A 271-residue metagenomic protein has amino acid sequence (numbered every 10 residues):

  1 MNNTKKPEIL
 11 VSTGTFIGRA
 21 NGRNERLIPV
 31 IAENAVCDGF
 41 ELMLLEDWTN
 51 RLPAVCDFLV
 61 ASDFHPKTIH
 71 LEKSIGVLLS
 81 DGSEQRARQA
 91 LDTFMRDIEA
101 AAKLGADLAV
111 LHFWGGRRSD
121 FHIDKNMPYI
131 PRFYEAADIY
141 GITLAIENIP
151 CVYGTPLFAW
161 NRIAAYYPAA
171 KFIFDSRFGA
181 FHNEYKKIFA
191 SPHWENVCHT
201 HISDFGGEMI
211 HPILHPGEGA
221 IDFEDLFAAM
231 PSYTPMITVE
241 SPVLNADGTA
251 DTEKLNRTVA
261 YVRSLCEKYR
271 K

Functional and structural regions predicted by a protein language model:
M1-L10, A20-E33, G105-A106, Y153 (+3 more regions): Histidine-acidic metal/acid-base catalytic patches
M1-R96, A102, K171, S264-K271: N-terminal pre-domain/capping segments
N2-N3, S80-F172, A180-F181, E253 (+1 more regions): Active-site acidic/histidine proton-transfer and metal-coordination neighborhood in alpha/beta enzyme cores
P7-T13, D38-L42, P66-L71, A109-L111 (+4 more regions): Hydrophobic faces of well-ordered beta-strands that scaffold small-molecule active sites in alpha/beta enzyme cores
S12-G18, M43-D47, L71-S74, W114-G116 (+4 more regions): Active-site beta-loop-alpha junctions enriched in small/polar residues
F16-I17, M43-L44, Q85-R86, F121-H122 (+3 more regions): A generic structural signal for short
N50, G76-V77, S119, T155 (+1 more regions): Short secondary-structure boundary/hinge segments and terminal tails
A61-K73, P128-Y140, Y167, F223-F227: Alpha-helix-loop-beta-strand connector modules within alpha/beta enzyme cores
